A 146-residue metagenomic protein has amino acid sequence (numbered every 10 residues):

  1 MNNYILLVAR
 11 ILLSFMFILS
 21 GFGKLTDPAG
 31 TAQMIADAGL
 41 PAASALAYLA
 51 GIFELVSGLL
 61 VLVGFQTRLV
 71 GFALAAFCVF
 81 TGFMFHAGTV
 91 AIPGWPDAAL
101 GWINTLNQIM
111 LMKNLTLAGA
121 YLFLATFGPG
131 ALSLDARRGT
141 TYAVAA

Functional and structural regions predicted by a protein language model:
M1-A36, A43-V56, L62-A146: Extended, low-polarity transmembrane helix blocks
